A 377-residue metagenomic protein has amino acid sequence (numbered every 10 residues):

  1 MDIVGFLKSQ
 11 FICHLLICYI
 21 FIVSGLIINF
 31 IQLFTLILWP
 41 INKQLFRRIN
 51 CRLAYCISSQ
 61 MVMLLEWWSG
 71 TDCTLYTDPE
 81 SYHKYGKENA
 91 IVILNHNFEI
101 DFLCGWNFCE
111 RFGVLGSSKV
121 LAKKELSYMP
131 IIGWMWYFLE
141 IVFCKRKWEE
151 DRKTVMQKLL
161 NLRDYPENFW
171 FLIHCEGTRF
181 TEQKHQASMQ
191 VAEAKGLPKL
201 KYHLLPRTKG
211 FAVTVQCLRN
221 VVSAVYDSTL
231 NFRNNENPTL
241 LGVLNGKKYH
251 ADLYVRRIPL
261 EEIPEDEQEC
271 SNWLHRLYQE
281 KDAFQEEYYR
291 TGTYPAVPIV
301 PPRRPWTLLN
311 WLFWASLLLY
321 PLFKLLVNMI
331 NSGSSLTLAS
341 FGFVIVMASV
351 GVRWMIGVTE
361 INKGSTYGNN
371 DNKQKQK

Functional and structural regions predicted by a protein language model:
M1-A90, L103-C104: Membrane-anchoring hydrophobic helices of lipid-metabolizing enzymes
M1-N29, I299-G357: Alpha-helical bilayer-embedded segments of polytopic membrane proteins, i.e., transmembrane/intramembrane helices
F34, L38-N42, V327-I330, E360-K363: Juxtamembrane transmembrane-helix termini
F34-L38, K153, A251: Hydrophobic alpha-helical transmembrane segments
I57, F102, V120, W148 (+4 more regions): Tryptophan-centered motif/residue detector
W67-L240: Soluble catalytic domains of membrane acyltransferases
Q157, E167, A187-W314, L336-A339 (+2 more regions): Catalytic lobes of large eukaryotic enzymes
